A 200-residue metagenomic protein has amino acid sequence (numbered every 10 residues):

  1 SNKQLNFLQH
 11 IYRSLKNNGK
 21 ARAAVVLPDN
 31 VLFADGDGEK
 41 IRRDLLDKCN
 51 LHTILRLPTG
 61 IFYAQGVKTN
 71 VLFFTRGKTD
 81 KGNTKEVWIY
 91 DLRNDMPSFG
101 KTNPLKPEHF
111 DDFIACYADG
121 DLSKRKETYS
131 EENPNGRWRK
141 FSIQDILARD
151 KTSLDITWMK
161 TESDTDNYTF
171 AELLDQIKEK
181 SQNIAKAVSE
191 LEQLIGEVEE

Functional and structural regions predicted by a protein language model:
S1-E200: A conserved structural/catalytic subdomain of Rossmann-like adenosyl-cofactor enzymes
